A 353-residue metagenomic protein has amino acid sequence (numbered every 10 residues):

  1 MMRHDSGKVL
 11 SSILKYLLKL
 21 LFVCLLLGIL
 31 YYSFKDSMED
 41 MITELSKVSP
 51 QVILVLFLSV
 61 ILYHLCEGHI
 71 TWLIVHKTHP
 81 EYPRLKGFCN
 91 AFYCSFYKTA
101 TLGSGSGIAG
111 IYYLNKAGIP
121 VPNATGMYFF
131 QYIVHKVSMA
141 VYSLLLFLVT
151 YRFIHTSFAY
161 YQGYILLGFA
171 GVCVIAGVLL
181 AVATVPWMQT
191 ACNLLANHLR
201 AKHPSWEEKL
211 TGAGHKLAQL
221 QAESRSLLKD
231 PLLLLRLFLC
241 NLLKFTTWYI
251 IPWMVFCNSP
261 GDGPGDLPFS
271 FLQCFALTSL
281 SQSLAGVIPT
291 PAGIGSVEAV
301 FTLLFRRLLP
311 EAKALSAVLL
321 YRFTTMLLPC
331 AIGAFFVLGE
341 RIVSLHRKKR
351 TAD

Functional and structural regions predicted by a protein language model:
M1-T43, C94-S205, T290, I294-D353: Transmembrane helix-loop-helix hairpins in multi-pass inner-membrane proteins
I13, L17, K47-L56, R225-L239: Membrane-interface helix starts
L26, C66-I74, G110, W248-V255 (+2 more regions): Hydrophobic/aromatic residues in alpha-helical transmembrane segments
Y31, K202-L220: Short, membrane-interfacial amphipathic segments enriched in basic
E39-K47, K216-K229: A short amphipathic helical element positioned immediately N-terminal to and/or at the very start of a transmembrane
I53-F57, R84, F88-C89, T125 (+4 more regions): Hydrophobic alpha-helical transmembrane segments
C66-F96, V255-L277: Membrane-embedded helical hairpins/re-entrant loop segments and their flanking transmembrane helices within multi-pass
S224, L228-S281: Transmembrane helical segments that form the transport core of multi-pass membrane transport proteins
